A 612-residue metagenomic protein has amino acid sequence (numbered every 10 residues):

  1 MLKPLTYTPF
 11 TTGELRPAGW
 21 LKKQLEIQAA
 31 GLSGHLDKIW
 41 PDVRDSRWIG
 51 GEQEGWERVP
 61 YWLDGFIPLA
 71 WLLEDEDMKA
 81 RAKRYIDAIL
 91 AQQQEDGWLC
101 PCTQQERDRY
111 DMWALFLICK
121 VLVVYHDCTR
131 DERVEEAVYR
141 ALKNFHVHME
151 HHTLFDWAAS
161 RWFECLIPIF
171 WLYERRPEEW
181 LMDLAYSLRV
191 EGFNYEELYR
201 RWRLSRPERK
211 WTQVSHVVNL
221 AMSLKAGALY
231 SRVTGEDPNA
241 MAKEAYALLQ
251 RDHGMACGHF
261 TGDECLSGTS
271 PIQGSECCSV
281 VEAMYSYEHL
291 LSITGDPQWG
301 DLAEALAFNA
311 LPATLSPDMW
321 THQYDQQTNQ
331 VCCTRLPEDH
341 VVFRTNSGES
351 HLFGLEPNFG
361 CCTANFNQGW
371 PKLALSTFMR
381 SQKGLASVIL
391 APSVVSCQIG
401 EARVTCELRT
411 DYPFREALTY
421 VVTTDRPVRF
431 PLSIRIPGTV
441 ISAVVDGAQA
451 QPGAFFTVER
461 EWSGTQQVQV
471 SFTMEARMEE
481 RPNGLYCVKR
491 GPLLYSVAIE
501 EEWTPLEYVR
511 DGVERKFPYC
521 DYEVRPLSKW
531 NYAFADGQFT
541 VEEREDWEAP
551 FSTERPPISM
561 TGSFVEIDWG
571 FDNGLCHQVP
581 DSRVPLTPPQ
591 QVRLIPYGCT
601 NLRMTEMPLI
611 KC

Functional and structural regions predicted by a protein language model:
M1-E76, A80, D108-C128, W162-W180 (+4 more regions): Aromatic (Trp/Tyr) and acidic
D37, W62, E76-D108, W113 (+1 more regions): Helix-terminus loop motifs that line ligand-binding clefts
A91, E132-V147, S187, E191-N194: Short, charged, amphipathic alpha-helices and their helix-cap/turn boundaries
Q105-M112, C119, E135-S160: Asp-box/WD-like beta-propeller blade repeats and closely related beta-sheet repeat scaffolds
W157, E196-S215: A surface-exposed regulatory interaction patch that couples sensing to output across bacterial transport/metabolic
A242, G300-N309, T314-V421, Q451 (+2 more regions): C-terminal beta-rich recognition modules with glycine/proline-rich loops and embedded aromatic residues
I441-G447: Short, surface-exposed beta-strand/strand-loop-strand elements in extracellular ectodomains
W462-G464: Surface-exposed, short loops/turns at beta-strand junctions within beta-sandwich domains
